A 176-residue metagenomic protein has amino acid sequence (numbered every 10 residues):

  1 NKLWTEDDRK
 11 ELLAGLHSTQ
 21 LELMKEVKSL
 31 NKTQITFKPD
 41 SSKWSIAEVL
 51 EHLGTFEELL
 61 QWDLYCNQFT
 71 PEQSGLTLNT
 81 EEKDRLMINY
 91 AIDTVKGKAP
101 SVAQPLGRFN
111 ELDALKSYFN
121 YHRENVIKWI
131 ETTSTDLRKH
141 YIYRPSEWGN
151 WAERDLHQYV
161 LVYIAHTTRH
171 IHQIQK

Functional and structural regions predicted by a protein language model:
N1-E11, L59-F119, P145, N150-W151: Short, helix-capping/interhelical loops that line the mouth of catalytic, cofactor-, or ligand-binding pockets
D8-R9, S18-Q20, N31, D40-K43: Start-of-domain marker
E11-E22, S117-K128, A165, R169: A non-catalytic, amphipathic alpha-helix used as a structural packing/dimerization or gating element in enzyme scaffolds
G15, T19-L23, L30, K83-A91: Alpha-helical transmembrane segments and their immediate interhelical/interface regions in integral membrane proteins
Q20-E22, Y90-A91, G97-K98, S134 (+1 more regions): Short, flexible segments with low predicted structural confidence
L23-E26, L30-T33, T133-D136: A short secondary-structure junction motif
F37-M87, E124, K128-K176: Short, contiguous alpha-helical
